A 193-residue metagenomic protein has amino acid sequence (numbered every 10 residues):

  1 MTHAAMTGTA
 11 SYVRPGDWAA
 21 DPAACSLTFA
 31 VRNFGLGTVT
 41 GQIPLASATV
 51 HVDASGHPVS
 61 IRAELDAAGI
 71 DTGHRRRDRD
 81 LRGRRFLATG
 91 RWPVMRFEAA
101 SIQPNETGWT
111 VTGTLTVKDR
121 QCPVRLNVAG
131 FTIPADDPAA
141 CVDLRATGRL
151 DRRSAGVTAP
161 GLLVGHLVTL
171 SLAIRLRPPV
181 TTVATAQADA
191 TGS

Functional and structural regions predicted by a protein language model:
M1-S193: Low-complexity, acidic/polar, glycine-enriched regions of mature
